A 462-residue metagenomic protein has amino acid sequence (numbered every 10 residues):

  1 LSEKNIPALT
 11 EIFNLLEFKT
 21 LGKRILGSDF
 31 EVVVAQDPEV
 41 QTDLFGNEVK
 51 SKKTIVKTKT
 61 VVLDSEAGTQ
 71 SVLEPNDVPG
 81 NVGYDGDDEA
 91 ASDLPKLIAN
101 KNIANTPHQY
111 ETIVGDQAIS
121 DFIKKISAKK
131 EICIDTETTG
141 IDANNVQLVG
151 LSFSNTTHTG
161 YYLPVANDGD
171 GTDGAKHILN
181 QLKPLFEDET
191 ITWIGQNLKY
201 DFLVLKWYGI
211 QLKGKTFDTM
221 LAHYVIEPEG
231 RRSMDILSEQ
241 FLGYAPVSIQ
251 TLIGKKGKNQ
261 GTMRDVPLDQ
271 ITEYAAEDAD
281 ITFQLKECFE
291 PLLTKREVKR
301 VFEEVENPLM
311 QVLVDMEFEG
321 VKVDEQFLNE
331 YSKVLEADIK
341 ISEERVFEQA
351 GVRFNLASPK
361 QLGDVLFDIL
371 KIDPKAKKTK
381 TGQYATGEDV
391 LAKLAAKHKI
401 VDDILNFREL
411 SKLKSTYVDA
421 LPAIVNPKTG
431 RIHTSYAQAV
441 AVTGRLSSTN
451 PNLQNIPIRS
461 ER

Functional and structural regions predicted by a protein language model:
L1-N167, E229-R232, L237, F241 (+2 more regions): Conserved "right-hand" nucleotidyltransferase catalytic core of DNA-directed polymerases
I12, K199-Q211, Q240-A245, Q250: Flexible, charged interface-and-hinge segments in very large macromolecular machines that mediate substrate binding
D116, T156-G195: Nucleic-acid-processing active sites and adjacent nucleic-acid-binding tracks, predominantly divalent metal-dependent
E131, T192, G214: Hydrophobic "anchor" residues on beta-strands that sit immediately upstream of conserved functional sites
E137, I194-K199: A short beta-strand-to-loop transition that corresponds to the Sensor-1 phosphate-sensing loop of AAA+ P-loop ATPases
I141-D142, K199-G209, H223-I226, D364-L370: Short active-site loop/helix that positions an aromatic residue
Q181, D201-V204, S233-L237: Alpha-helical scaffold elements adjacent to nucleotide-binding pockets in ATP/GTP-utilizing enzyme cores
Q211-E227, M234, F241: Conserved beta-strand -> loop -> alpha-helix junction used to position metal-binding or nucleic-acid-contacting
